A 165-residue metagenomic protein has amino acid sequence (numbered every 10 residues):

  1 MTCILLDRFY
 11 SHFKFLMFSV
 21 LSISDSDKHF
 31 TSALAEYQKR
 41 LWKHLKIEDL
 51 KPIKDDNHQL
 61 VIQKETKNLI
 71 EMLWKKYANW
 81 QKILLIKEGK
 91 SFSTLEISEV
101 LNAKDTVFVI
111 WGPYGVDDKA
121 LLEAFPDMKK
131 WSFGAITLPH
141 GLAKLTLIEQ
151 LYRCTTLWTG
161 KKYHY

Functional and structural regions predicted by a protein language model:
M1-L16: N-terminal amphipathic/basic-hydrophobic helices that include classical n-h-c signal peptides and signal-anchor
S11, S26, Q38-D55: A structural boundary signal for the start of the first folded domain, especially the loop/turn and N-capping region
L16-L41: N-terminal beta1-alpha1 ligand-phosphate binding loop
V20, I83, W111, L147: Conserved RecA-like P-loop NTPase ATPase core
S26-D27, Y114-V116: Conserved nucleotide-binding/hydrolysis micro-motifs of P-loop NTPases
S32-L41, I97, K119-F125: Short, aromatic/basic amphipathic alpha-helical patches
L45-K46, K51-V107, P113-G115: S-adenosyl-L-methionine/SAH cofactor-binding core of RNA-modifying enzymes
A120-Y165: Structured adenosyl-cofactor binding patch, chiefly the S-adenosyl-L-methionine
